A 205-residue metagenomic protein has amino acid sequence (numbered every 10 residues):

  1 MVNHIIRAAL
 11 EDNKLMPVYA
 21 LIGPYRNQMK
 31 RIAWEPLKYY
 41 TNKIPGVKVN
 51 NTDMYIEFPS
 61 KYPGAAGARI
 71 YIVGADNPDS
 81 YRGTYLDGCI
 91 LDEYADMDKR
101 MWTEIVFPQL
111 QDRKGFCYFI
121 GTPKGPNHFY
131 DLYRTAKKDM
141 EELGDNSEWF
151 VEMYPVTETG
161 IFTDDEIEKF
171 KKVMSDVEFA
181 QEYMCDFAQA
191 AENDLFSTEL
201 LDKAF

Functional and structural regions predicted by a protein language model:
M1-K14: Walker A/P-loop NTP-binding motif
D12, G23, G121-T122: Short beta-strand/turn micro-motifs composed of small residues that flank or help shape donor/cofactor-binding pockets
M16-M29: Conserved RecA-like ASCE P-loop NTPase motor core of nucleic-acid helicases/translocases
Q28-D87: Inter-Walker segment of RecA-like/P-loop motor cores
E57-A65, T135-S147, E199-F205: Short, conserved catalytic or adaptor-binding loops enriched in Gly and charged residues
D92-Y94: Walker B catalytic acidic pair
D96-V173: ASCE P-loop NTPase helicase motor core
V156-F205: ATPase catalytic-site recognition across NTP-hydrolyzing enzymes
